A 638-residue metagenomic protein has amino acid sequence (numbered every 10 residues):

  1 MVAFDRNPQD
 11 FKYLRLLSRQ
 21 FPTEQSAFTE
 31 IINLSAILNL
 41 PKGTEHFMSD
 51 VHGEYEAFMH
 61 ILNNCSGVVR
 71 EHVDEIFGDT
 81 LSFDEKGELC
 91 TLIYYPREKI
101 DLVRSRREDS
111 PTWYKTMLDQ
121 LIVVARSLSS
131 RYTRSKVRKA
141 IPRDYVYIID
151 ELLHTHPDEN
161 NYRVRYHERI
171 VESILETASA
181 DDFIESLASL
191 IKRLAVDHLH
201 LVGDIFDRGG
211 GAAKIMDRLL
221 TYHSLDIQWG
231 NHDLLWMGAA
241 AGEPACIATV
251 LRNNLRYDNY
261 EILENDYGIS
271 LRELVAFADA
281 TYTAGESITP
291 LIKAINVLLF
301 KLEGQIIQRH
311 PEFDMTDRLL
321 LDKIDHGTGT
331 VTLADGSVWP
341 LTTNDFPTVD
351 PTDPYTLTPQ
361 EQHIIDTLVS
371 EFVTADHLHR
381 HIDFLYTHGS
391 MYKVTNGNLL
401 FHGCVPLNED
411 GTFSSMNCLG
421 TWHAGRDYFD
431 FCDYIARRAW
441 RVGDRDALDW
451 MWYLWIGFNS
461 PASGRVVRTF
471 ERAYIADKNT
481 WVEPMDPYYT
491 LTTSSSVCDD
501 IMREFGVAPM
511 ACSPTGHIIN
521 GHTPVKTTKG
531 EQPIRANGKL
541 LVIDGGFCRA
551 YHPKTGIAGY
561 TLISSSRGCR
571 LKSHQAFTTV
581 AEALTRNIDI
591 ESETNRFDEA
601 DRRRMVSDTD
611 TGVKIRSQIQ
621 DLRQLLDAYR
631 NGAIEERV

Functional and structural regions predicted by a protein language model:
M1-V638: Feature recognizes metal-dependent phosphohydrolase scaffolds
